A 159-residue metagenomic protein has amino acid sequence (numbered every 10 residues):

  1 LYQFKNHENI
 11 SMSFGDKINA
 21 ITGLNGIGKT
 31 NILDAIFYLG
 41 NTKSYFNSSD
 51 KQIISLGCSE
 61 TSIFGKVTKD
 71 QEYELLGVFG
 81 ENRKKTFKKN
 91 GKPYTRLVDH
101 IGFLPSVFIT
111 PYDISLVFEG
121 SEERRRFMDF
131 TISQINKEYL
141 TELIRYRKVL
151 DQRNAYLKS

Functional and structural regions predicted by a protein language model:
L1-Y38: Pre-Walker A-like glycine/lysine-rich segment at the N-terminus of P-loop NTPase domains
Y2-D16, S49-D50, M128, I135-S159: Long, non-coiled-coil amphipathic alpha-helical linker/lever segments that couple catalytic cores to other domains
K5, K29, K85, R124-R125 (+1 more regions): Basic side chains
D16, I27, N31, S48 (+4 more regions): Generic alpha-helix structural propensity
K17, A35, S59, P105 (+1 more regions): ABC transporter nucleotide-binding domains
D34-F37, F118, D129: A cross-family signal for key residues in well-ordered alpha-helices that form functional helical elements
Y38-N41, A155: Regular, well-ordered alpha-helical segments
N41-E123, I132-Y139: Nucleotide-state sensing region of NTPase/ATPase domains
